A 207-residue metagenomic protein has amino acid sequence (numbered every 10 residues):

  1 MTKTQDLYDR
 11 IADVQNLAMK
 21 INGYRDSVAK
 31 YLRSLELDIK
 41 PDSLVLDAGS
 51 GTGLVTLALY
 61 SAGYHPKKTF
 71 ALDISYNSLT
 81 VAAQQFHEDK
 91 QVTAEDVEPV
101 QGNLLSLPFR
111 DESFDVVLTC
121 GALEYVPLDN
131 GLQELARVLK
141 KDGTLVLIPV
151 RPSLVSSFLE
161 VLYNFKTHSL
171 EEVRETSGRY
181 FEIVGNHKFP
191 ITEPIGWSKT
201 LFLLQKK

Functional and structural regions predicted by a protein language model:
M1-V14: N-terminal, positively charged/glycine-rich alpha-helical extensions of SAM-dependent methyltransferases
V14-Y31: Conserved SAM-binding loop and adjacent beta-strand
L46, T52-L105: Class I SAM-dependent methyltransferase SAM/SAH-binding core
S106-D111: Short conserved loop adjoining the S-adenosyl-L-methionine
L118: A conserved beta-strand element that flanks and buttresses the S-adenosyl-L-methionine
D129-K141: A short glycine-rich, Lys/Arg-flanked "PGG" loop and its adjoining helix->strand segment in the class I
G143-P149: Conserved beta-strand signature within the Rossmann-like core of class I S-adenosyl-L-methionine
S157-E172: Acceptor-substrate binding/catalytic loop of class I
